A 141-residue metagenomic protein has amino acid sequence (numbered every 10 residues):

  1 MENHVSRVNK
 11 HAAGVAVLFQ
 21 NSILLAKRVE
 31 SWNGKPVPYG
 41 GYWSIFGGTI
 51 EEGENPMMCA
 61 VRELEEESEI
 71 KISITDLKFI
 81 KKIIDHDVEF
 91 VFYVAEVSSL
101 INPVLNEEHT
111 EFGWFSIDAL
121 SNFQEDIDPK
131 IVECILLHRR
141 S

Functional and structural regions predicted by a protein language model:
M1-E2, D76: Short Pro/Gly-enriched beta-strand edge/turn motifs at strand-loop
E2-S44: N-terminal strand-loop-strand
G48-H138: Unchanged
